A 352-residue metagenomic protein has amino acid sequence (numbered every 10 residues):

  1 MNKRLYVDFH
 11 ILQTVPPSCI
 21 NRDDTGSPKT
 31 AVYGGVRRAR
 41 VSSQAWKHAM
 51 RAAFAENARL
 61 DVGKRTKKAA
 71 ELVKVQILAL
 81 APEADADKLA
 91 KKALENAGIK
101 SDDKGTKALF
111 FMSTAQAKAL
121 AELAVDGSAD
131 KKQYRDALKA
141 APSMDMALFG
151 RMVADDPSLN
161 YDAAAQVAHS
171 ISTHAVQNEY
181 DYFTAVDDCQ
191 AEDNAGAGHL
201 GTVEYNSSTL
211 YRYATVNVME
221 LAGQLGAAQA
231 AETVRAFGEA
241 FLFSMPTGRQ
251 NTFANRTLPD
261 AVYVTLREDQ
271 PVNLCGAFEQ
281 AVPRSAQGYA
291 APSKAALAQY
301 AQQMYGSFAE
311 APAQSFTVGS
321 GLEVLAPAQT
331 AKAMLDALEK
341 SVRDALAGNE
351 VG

Functional and structural regions predicted by a protein language model:
M1-R40, W46-G352: Basic polyanion-binding and macromolecular-assembly surfaces
